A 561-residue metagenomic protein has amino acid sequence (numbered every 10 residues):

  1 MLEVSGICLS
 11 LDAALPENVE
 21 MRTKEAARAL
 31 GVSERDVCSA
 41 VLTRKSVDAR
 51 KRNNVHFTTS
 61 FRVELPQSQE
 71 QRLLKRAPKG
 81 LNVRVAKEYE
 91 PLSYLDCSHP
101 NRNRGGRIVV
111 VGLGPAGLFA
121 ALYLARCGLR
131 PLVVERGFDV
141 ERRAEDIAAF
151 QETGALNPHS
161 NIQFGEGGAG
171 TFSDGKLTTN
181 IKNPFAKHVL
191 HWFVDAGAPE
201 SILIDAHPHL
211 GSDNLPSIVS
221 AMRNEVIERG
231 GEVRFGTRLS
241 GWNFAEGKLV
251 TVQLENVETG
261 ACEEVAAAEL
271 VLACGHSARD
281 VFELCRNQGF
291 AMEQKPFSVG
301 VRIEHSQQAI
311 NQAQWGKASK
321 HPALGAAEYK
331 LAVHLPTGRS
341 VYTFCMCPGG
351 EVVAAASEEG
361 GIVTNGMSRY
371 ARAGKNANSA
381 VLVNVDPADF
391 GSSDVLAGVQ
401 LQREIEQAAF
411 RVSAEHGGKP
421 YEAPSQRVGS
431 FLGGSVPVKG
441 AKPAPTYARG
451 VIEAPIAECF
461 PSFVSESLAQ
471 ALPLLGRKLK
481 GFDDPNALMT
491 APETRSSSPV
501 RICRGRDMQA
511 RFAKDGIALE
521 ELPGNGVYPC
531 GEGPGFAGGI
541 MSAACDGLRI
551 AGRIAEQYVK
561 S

Functional and structural regions predicted by a protein language model:
M1-V55, R62-F172, K176-A196, E200-S561: Residues forming the flavin
